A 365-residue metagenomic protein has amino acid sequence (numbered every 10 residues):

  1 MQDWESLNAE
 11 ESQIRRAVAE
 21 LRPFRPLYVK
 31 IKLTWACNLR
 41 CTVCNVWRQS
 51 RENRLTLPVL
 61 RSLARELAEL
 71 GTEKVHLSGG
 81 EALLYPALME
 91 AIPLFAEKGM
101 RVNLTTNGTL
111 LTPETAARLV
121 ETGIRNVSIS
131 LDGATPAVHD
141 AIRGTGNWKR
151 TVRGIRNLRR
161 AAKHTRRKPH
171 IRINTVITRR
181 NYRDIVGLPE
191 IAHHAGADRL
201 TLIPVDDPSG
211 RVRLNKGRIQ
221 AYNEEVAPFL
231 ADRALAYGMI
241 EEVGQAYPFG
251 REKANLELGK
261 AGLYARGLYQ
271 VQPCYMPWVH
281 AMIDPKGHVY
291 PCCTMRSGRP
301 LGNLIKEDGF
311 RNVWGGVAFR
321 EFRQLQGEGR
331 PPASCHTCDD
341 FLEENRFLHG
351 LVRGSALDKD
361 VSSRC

Functional and structural regions predicted by a protein language model:
M1-W4, K32, E121-D308, H349-L351: Radical SAM enzyme [4Fe-4S]-AdoMet core and its adjacent flexible, acidic and glycine-rich loops/tails across
Q2-N126, R211, G217-E225, R233 (+2 more regions): Conserved alpha-helical substructure of the radical SAM core
Q2-R25, W47, L268-Y275, K286-C365: Flexible mid-to-C-terminal extensions adjoining Fe-S/redox cofactors in radical SAM and related proteins
C37, C41, A192, F310: Conserved, mostly hydrophobic/aromatic
R48, G79, L131, P204 (+1 more regions): Residues that line or immediately flank small-molecule/substrate-binding pockets and catalytic motifs
R48, P86, G146, R159-A162 (+3 more regions): A general structural signal marking secondary-structure boundaries and capping sites
R61, M89, V152, R156 (+7 more regions): Generic alpha-helical structural signal
